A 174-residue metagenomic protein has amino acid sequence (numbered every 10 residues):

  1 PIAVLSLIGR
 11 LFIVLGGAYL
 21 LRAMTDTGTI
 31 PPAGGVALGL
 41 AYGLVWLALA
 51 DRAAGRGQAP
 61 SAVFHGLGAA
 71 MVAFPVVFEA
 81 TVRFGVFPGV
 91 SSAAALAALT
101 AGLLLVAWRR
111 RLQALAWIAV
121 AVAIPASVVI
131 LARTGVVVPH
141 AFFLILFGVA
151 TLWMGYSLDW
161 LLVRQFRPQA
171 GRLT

Functional and structural regions predicted by a protein language model:
P1-T174: Alpha-helical multi-pass membrane segments and their bilayer interfacial helix-loop junctions
